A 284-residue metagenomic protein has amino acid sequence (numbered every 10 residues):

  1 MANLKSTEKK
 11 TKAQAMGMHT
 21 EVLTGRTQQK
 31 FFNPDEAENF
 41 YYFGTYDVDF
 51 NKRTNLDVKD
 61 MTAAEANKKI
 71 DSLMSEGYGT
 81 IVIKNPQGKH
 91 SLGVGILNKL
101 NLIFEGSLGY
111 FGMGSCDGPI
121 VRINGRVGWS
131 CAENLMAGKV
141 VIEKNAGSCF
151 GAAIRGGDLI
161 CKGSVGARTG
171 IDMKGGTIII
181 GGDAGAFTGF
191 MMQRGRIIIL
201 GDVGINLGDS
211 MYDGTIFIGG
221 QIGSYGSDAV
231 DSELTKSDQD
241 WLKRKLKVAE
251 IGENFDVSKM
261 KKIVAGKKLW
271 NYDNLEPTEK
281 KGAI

Functional and structural regions predicted by a protein language model:
M1-L92, Q193-L200, G204-I284: Intrinsically disordered, low-complexity terminal regions
K69-T80, S91-L100, F111-P119, S130-M136 (+3 more regions): Beta-strand repeat architectures
K84-P86, G95, E105-S107, G114-S115 (+11 more regions): Feature marks extracellular polysaccharide-active and adherence modules
K99-S107, P119-I120, G138, G157-D158 (+3 more regions): Extracellular/lumenal glycan-associated surfaces
A146, V165, A184: Acidic, glycine-rich active-site loops and adjacent beta-strand->loop/helix elements that engage anionic groups
A167, M173-D183, R194: Glycine- and acidic-residue-rich phosphate-binding/metal-coordinating active-site segment common to enzymes that handle
